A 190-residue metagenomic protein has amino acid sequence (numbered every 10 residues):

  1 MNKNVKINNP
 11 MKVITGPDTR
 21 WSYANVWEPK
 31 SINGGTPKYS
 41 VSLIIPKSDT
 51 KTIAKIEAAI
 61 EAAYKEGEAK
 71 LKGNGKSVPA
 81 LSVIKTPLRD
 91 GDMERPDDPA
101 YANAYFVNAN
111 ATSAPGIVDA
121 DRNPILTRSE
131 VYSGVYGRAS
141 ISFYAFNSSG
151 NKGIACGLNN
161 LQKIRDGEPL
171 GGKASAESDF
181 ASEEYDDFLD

Functional and structural regions predicted by a protein language model:
M1-F106: OB-fold ssDNA-binding interfaces and closely related basic DNA-contact patches used across DNA replication/repair
S42-I44, N108-N110, Q162-I164: Residues in well-ordered beta-strands of folded domains
A69-G150: Structured, beta-strand-rich domain cores that present glycine/charged loop surfaces used to bind extended ligands
V118, R122-D190: Compact mixed alphabeta submodule
